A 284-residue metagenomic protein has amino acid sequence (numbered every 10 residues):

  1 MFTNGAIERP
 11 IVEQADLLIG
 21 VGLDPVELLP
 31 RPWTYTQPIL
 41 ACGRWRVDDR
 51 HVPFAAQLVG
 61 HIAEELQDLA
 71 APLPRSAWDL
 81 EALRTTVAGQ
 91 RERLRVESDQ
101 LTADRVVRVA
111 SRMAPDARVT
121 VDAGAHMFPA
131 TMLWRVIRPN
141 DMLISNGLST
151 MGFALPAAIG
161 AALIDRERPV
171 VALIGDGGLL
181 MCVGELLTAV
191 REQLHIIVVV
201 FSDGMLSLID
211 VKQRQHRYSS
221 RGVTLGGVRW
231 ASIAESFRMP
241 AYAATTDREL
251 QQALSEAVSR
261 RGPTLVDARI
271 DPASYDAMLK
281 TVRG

Functional and structural regions predicted by a protein language model:
M1, G5, V52-V59, E92-Q100 (+2 more regions): Hydrophobic alpha-helical scaffolding
M1-L83, Q213: Glycine-rich, acidic loop regions that bind phosphate or pyrophosphate groups
N4-V12, L58-I62, L66, S76 (+6 more regions): Generic structural signal for well-ordered, non-membrane alpha-helical segments in soluble metabolic enzymes
P10-D16, R112-P115, S259-R260: Flexible, charged surface loops at secondary-structure boundaries
V12, R50, V59, L66 (+1 more regions): Thiamine diphosphate
L17, R118, P169-V171: Structural motif
V21, C42-G43, V121, G175-G177 (+1 more regions): Active-site flanking residues adjacent to catalytic metal/cofactor-binding acidic residues
T85-A161: Active-site diphosphate/adenylate-binding microenvironment
